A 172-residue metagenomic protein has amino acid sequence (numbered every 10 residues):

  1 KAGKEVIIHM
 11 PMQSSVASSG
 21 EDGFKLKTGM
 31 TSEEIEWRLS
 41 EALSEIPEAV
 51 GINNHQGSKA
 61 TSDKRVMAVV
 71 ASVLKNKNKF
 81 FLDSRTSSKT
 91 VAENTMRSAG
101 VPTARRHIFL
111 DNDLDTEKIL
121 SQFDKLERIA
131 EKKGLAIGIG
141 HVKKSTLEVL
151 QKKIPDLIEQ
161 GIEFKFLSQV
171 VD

Functional and structural regions predicted by a protein language model:
K1-G23: Active-site beta->alpha N-cap acidic-glycine motif
I8, G23-K27, A136-G138, F164: Generic preference for hydrophobic/aromatic residues in regular secondary structure cores
I8, K25, F123-L126, A130: N-proximal short alpha-helices
M12-S15, T28-M30, S58-K59: Active-site-adjacent loops and short helices of periplasmic peptidoglycan-processing enzymes
A17, E21-F24, I108, K132-A136: Generic, low-specificity signal for short hydrophobic/alpha-helical stretches with a mild N-terminal bias, encompassing
G20-S40: Glycine/small-residue-rich loop that forms an oxyanion/phosphate-binding "nest" at active or ligand-binding sites
E33-F123, I129, L135, H141-I162 (+1 more regions): Catalytic domains of cell-wall/extracellular-matrix polysaccharide-remodeling enzymes, centered on de-N-acetylation
